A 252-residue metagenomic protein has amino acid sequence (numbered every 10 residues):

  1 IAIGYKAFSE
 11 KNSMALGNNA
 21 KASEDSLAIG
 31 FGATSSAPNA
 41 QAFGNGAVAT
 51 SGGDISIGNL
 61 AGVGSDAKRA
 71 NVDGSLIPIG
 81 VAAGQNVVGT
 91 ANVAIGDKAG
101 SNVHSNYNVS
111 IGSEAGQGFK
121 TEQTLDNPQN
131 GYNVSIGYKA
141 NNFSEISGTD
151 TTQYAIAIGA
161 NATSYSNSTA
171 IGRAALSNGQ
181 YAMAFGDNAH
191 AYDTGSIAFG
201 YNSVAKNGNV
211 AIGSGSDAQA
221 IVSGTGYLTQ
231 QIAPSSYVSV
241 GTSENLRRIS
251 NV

Functional and structural regions predicted by a protein language model:
I1-V252: Glycine- and small/polar-enriched repetitive beta-structure motifs of secreted/surface proteins
